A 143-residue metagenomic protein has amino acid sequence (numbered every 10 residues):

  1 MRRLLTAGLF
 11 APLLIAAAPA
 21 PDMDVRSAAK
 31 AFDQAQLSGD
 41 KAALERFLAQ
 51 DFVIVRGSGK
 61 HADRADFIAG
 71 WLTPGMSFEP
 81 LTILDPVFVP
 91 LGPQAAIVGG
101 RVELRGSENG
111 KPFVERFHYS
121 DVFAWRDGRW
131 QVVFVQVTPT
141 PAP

Functional and structural regions predicted by a protein language model:
M1-L4: Positively charged n-region of N-terminal signal peptides that target proteins for export
T6-A16: Bacterial N-terminal signal peptides
A18-L48, V53-P143: A beta-strand edge to alpha-helix "cap/lid" segment located at domain peripheries
